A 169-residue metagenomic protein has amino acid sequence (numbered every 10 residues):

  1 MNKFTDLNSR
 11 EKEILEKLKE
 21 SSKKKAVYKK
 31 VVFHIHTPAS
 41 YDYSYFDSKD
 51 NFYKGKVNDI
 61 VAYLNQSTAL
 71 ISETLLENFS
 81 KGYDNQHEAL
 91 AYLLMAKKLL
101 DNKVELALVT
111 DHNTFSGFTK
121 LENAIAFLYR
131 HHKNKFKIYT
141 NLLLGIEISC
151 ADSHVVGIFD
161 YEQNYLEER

Functional and structural regions predicted by a protein language model:
M1-Y28, I35, D42, F46 (+1 more regions): Extended substrate/RNA-proximal surfaces in nucleic-acid metabolism proteins
K17, L93-M95: A generic local structural motif
A26-K30, L100-N102: Short, surface-exposed loop/turn motifs at beta-strand boundaries within globular domains
V31-F33, S80-G82, A107-H112, L142-I146: Active-site neighborhood of phospho(di)ester-bond hydrolases with catalytic His/Asp-centered motifs
T37-E88: Acidic/histidine-rich helix-loop elements that form or flank divalent-metal/phosphate-binding sites at the catalytic
Y53, L90, K98-L100: Divalent metal-dependent phosphoesterase catalytic cores across multiple superfamilies
D84-Y92, N113, G117: Phosphate/oxyanion-binding active-site loops and adjacent basic polyanion-contact surfaces
A96-S116: Divalent metal-dependent hydrolysis catalytic cores, especially in the metallo-beta-lactamase
